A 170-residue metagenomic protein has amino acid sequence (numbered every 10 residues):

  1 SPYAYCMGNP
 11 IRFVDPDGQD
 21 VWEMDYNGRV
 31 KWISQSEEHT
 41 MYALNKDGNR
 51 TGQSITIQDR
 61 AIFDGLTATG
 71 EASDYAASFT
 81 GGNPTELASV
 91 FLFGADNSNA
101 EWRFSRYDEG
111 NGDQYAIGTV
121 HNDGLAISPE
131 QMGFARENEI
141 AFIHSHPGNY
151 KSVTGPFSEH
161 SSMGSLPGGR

Functional and structural regions predicted by a protein language model:
S1, N99-E101, N138: Residues that flank catalytic or metal-binding motifs in active/ligand-binding sites
S1-D64: Short turn/helix-capping motifs enriched in Asx and small/polar residues
V21-V30, A126-R170: Active-site-proximal loop/helix of nucleotide/amide-processing enzymes and allied scaffolds
L66-F93, K151-E159: Charged, amphipathic alpha-helical segments
A100-E109: Short beta-strand scaffold segments in enzyme catalytic cores
E109-Y115: Beta-strand-turn-beta hairpins that frame and shape the catalytic cleft of phosphate-ester-processing enzymes
A116-A126: Structured interaction and signal-relay segments at domain junctions
